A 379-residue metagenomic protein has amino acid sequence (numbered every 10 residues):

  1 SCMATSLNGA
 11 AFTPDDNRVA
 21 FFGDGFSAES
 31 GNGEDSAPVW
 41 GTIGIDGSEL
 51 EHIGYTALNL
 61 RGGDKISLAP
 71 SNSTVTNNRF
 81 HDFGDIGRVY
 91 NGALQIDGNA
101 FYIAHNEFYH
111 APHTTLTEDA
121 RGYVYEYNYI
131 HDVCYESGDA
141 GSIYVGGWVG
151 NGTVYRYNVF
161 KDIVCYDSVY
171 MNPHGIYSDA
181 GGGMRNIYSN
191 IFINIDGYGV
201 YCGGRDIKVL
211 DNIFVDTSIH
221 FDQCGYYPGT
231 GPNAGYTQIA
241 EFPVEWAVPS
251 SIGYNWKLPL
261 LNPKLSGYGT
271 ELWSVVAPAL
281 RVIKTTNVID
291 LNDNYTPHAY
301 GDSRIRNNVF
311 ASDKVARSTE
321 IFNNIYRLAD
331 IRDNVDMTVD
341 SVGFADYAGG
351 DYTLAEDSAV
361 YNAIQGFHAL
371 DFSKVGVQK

Functional and structural regions predicted by a protein language model:
S1-S6, V39-Y55, A69-G84, A100-H113 (+8 more regions): Right-handed parallel beta-helix
M3-T5, A10-V39, T56-L68, G87-D97 (+9 more regions): Glycine-rich beta-solenoid repeat tracts in large extracellular/virion proteins
S137, G150, S312-V315, D351 (+1 more regions): Generic hydrophobic alpha-helical segments
M184-G350: Predominantly extracellular beta-rich ligand-binding scaffolds that present long acidic/polar faces for carbohydrate
V335-K379: C-terminal accessory segments
